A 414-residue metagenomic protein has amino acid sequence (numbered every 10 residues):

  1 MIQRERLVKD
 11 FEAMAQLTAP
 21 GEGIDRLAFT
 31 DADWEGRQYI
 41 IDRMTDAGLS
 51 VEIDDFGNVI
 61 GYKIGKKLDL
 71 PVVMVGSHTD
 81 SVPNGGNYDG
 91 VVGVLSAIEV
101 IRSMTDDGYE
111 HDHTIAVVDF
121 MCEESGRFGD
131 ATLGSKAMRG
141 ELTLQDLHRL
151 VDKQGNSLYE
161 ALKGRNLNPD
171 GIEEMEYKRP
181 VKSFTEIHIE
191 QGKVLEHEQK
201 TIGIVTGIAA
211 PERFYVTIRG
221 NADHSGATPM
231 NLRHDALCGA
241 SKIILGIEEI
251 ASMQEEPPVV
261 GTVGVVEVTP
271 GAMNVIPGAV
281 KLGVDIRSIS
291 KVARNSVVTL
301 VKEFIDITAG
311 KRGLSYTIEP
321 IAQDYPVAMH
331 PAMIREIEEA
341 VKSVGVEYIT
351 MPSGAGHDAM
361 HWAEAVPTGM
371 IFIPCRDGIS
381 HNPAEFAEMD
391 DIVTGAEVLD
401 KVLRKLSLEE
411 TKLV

Functional and structural regions predicted by a protein language model:
M1-T30, M121, H381: N-terminal capping segment at the start of a domain
L7-L17, G76-S77, Y348-V398: Zn-dependent metallopeptidase/amidohydrolase metal-coordination segment
A19-I64: A non-catalytic alpha/beta surface segment that caps or lines the substrate-entry region of metallo-dependent hydrolase
L27-F29, T262-G271, D285-I289, S315-I334 (+1 more regions): A short beta-alpha structural unit
I41-T45, S50, Y62-K163, M389-T394: Active-site metal-coordination/substrate-binding segment of hydrolases, especially metallo-dependent peptidases
V75-H78, N84-E124, E212-I218, H224 (+4 more regions): Alpha-helical metal-binding/catalytic segments enriched in His/Glu/Asp
C122-E123, G129-K291: Midchain, well-structured core segments that form catalytic/ion-binding scaffolds
I208, H224, T228-M253, V298 (+3 more regions): His/Asp/Glu-rich mid-to-C-terminal helical/loop segments that flank catalytic regions of hydrolases
